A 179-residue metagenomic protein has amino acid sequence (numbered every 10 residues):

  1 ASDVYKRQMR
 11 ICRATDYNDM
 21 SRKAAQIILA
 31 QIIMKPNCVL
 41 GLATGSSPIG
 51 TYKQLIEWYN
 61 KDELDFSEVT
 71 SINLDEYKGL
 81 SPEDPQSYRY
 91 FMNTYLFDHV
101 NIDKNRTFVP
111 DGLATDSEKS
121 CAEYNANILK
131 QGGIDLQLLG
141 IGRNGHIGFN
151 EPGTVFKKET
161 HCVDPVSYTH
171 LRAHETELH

Functional and structural regions predicted by a protein language model:
A1-Y5, H170-A173, E177-H179: Single conserved hydrophobic/aromatic residue that forms the stacking wall/gate of nucleotide- or nucleobase-binding
K6-L40: N-terminal glycine-/serine-/threonine-rich phosphate-binding loop
A25-I33, I56, N60, N93-F97 (+1 more regions): Generic structural signal for well-ordered alpha-helical scaffold segments
M34-N60: Glycine-rich N-terminal segment of FAD-binding domains in flavoprotein oxidoreductases, spanning the beta-loop-helix
Q54-D65, Y88-Y90, P152-H161: A glycine- and small-aliphatic-rich helix-loop capping segment at beta-alpha/alpha-beta transitions that lines
S67-L136: Ligand-binding beta-strand-loop-alpha-helix segment within the catalytic cores of soluble metabolic enzymes
G132-F156: Glycine-rich phosphate-binding loop
G148-R172: Class I SAM-dependent methyltransferase SAM-binding "motif I" and its flanking Rossmann-like core
